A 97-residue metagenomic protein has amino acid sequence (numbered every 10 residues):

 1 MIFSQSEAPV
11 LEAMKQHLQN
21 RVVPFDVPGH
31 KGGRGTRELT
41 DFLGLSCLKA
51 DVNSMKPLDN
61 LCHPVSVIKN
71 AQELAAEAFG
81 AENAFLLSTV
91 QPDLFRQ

Functional and structural regions predicted by a protein language model:
M1-A50: N-terminal glycine-rich, Lys/His-bearing helix-loop that initiates the first secondary-structure elements of many
G44-L94: Conserved N-terminal alpha-helix of the aminotransferase class I/II PLP-enzyme fold
Q97: N-terminal active-site wall of soluble small-molecule enzyme domains
